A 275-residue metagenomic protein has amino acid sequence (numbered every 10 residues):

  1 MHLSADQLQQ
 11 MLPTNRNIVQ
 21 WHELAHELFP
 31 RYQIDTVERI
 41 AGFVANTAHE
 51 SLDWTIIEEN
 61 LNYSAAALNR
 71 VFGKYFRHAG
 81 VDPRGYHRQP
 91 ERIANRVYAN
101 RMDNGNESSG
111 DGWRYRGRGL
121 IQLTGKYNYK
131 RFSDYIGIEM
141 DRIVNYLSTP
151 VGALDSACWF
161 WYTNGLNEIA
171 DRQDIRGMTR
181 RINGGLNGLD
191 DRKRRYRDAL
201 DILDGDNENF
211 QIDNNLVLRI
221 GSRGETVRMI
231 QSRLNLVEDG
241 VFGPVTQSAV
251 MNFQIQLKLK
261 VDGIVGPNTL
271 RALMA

Functional and structural regions predicted by a protein language model:
H2-L12, I202-V241: Acidic, Ser/Thr/Pro/Gly-enriched interdomain connector segments
H2-Q20, A48-W159: Peptidoglycan-targeting cell-wall enzymes and recognition modules
Q7-N15, F29-Q33, G42, G110 (+5 more regions): Second-shell loop/turn segments in exported
N17-V19, H49-E59, N167, G184-R192 (+1 more regions): Secretory-pathway/luminal and periplasmic proteins that interact with or process carbohydrate-rich
R31-F43, I56-N60, N167-T179: Surface-exposed patches in mature extracellular/periplasmic domains of secreted proteins
T47-E50, G125, A170-G188, P244-L257: Acidic helix/loop microenvironments that form the catalytic cleft of cell-wall polysaccharide enzymes
D141-L200, D204: Long, repeat-rich segments with strong aromatic
